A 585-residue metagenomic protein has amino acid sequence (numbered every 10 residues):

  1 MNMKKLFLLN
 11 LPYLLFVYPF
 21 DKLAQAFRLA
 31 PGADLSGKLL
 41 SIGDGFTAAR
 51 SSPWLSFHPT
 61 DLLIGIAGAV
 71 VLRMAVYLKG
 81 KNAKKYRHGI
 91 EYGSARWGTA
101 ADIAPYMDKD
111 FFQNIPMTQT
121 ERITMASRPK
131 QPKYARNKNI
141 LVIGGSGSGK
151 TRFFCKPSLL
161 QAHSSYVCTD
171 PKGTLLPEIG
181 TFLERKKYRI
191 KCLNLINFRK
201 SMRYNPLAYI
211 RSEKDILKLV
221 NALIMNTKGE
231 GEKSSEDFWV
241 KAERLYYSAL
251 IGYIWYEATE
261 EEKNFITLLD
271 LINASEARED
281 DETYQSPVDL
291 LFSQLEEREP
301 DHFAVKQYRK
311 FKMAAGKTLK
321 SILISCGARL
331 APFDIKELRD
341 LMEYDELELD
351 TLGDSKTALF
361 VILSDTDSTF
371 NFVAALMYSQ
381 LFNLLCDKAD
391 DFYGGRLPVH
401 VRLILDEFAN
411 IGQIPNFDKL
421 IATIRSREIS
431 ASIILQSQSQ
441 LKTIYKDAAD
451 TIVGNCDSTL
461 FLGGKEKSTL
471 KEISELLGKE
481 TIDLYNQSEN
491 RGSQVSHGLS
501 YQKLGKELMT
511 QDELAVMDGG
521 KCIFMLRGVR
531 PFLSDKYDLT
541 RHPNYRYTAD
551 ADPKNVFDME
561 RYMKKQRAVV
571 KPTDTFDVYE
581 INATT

Functional and structural regions predicted by a protein language model:
M1-S148, R152-C155, K479, N490-R491 (+3 more regions): Basic- and hydrophobic-enriched, low-structure N-terminal and domain-boundary segments that flank ATP-binding catalytic
P19-D21, Q25, R136-I429, I444 (+5 more regions): P-loop NTPase motor domains
P105-Y106, F372, F408, G464: A short glycine-/small-residue-rich loop at the edge of a beta-strand within enzyme catalytic domains
F111-M117, F372-Q380, I473: Conserved long hydrophobic alpha-helices within structured protein cores
I123-M125, P129, K228-F238, E260 (+1 more regions): Low-complexity, polar-biased intrinsically disordered regions enriched in Pro/Ser/Thr/Gly
I421-I523: Conserved ATP-driven motor cores of ASCE-family P-loop NTPases powering translocation/secretion/packaging/pilus
